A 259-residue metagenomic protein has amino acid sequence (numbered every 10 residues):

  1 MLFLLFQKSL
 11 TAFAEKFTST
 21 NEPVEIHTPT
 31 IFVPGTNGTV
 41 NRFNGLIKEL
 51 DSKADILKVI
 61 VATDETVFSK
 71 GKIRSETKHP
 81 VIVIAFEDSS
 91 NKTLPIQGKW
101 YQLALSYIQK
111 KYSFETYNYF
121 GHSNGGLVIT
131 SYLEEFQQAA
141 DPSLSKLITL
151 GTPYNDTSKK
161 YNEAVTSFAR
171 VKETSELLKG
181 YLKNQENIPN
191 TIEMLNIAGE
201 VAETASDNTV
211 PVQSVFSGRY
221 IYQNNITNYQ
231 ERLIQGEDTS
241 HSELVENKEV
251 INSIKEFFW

Functional and structural regions predicted by a protein language model:
L5-F120, N124-W259: Lipid deacylating catalytic domains
